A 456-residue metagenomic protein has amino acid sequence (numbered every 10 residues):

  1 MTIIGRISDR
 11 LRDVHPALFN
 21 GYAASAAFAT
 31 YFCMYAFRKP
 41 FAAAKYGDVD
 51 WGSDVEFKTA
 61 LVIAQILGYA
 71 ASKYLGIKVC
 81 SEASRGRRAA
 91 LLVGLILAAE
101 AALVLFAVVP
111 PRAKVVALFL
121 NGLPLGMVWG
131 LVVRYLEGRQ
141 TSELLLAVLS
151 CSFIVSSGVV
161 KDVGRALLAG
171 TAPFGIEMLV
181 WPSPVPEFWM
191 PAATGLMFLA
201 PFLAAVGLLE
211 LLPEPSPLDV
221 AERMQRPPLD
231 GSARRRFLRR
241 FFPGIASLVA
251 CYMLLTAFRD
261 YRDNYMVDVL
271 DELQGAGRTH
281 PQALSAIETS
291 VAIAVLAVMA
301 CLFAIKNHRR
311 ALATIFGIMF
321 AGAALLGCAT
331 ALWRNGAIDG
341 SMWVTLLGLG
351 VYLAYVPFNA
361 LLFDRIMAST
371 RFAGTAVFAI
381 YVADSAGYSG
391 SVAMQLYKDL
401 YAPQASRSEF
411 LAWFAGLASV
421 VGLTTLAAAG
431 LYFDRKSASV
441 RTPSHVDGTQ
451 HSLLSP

Functional and structural regions predicted by a protein language model:
M1-L18, L168-L248, V269-E272, L302-N307 (+1 more regions): Intracellular loop-helix junctions on the cytosolic face of multi-pass helical membrane proteins
K39, F242-G275: Extracytoplasmic gate region of multi-pass secondary transporters
F41, G126-T141, M266, L353-T370: Intracellular juxtamembrane helix-capping segments at the cytosolic ends of symmetry-related transmembrane helices
T59-C80, S290-V298: Central cavity-lining transmembrane alpha-helices of secondary-active solute carriers, predominantly the Major
G94-P110, M319-N335: C-terminal ends and interior cores of transmembrane alpha-helices in multi-pass membrane transporters/permeases
R112-V128, A337-Y355: Hydrophobic core of transmembrane alpha-helices in multi-pass small-molecule transporters, especially MFS/SLC-type
S142-A169, G175, M197-P201, I380-M394: Glycine-rich segments within core transmembrane alpha-helices of 12-TM secondary carriers
H280-N307, G322: Transmembrane alpha-helices of Major Facilitator/SLC transporters
